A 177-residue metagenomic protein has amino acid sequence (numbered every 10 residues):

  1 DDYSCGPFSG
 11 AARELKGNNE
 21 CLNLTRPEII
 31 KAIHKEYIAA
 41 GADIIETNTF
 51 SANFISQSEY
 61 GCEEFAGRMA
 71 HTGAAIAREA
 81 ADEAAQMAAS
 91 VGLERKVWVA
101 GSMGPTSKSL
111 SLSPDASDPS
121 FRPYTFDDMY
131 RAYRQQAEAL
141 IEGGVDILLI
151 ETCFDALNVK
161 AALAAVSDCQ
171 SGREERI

Functional and structural regions predicted by a protein language model:
D1-I177: Domain-level signal for soluble alpha/beta catalytic cores
